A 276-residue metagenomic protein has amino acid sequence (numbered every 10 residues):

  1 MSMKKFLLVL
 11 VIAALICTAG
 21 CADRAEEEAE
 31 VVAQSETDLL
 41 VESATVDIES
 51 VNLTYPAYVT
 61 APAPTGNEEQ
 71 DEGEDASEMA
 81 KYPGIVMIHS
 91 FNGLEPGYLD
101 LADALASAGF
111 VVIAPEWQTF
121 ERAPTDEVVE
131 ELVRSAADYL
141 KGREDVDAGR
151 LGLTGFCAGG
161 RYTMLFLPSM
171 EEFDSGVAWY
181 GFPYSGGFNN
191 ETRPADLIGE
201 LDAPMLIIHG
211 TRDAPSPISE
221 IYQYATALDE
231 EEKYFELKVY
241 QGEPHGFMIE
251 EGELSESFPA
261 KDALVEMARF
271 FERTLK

Functional and structural regions predicted by a protein language model:
E26-A80: N-terminal cap/lid segment of alpha/beta-hydrolase-fold proteins
E78-S90: Short beta-strand element of the alpha/beta-hydrolase
P96-P115, T119: Short amphipathic alpha-helix adjacent to the substrate-entry channel of hydrolases
G97, A123-E144, E266: Alpha/beta-hydrolase active-site loop
D145-F156: Alpha/beta-hydrolase fold nucleophile elbow
G155-G159, T163: Gly/Ala-rich beta-loop-alpha elbow adjacent to hydrolase catalytic centers
L201, I207-H209, D213: Short beta-strand/loop motif that positions the catalytic acidic residue of the alpha/beta-hydrolase fold
D229-K276: C-terminal catalytic histidine-bearing segment of alpha/beta-hydrolase fold enzymes
